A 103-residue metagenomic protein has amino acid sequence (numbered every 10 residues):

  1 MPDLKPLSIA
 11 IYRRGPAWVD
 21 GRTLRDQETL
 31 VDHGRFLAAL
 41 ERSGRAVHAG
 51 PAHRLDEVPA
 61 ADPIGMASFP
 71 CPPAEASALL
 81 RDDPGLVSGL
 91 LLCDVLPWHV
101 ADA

Functional and structural regions predicted by a protein language model:
M1-A103: Conserved, structured core segments of small domains
